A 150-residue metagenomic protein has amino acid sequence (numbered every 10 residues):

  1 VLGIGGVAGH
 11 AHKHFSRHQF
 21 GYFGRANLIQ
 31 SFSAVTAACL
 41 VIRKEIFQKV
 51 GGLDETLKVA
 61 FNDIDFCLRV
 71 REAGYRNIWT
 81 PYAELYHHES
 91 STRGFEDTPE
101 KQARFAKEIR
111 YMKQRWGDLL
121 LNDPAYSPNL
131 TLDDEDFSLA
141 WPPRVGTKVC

Functional and structural regions predicted by a protein language model:
V1-V50, I64, A73, I78 (+4 more regions): Acidic/His-rich active-site region of diverse nucleotide-sugar glycosyltransferases
V59-A60: A short, glycine-/small-residue-rich helix N-cap motif at loop->alpha-helix starts within glycosyltransferase
L121-L132: Short, flexible loop/turn segments with low-complexity composition
